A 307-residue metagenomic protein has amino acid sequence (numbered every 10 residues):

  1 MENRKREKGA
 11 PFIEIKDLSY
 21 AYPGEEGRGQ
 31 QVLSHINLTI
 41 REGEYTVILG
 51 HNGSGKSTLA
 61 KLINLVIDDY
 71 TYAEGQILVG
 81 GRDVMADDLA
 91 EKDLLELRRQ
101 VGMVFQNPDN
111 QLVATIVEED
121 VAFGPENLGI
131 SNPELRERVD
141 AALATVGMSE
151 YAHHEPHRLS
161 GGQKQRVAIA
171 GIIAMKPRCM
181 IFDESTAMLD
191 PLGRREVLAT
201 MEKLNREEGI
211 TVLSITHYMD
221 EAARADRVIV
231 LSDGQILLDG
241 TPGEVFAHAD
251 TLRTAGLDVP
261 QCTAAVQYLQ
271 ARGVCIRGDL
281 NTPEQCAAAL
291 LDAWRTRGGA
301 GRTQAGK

Functional and structural regions predicted by a protein language model:
E2-I15, Y20-H35, I67-Y70, D87-D93 (+1 more regions): A short, flexible loop at the N-terminus of ABC-type nucleotide-binding domains that lies
Q76-E96: ABC ATPase NBD Q-loop/coupling interface
D83, P133-Y151: Conserved ABC ATPase "signature" region
E155-L159, Q163: Conserved ABC ATPase signature
K176: Conserved catalytic motifs of ABC-family nucleotide-binding domains
M180-D183: Catalytic Walker B motif of ABC-type/P-loop ATPase nucleotide-binding domains
